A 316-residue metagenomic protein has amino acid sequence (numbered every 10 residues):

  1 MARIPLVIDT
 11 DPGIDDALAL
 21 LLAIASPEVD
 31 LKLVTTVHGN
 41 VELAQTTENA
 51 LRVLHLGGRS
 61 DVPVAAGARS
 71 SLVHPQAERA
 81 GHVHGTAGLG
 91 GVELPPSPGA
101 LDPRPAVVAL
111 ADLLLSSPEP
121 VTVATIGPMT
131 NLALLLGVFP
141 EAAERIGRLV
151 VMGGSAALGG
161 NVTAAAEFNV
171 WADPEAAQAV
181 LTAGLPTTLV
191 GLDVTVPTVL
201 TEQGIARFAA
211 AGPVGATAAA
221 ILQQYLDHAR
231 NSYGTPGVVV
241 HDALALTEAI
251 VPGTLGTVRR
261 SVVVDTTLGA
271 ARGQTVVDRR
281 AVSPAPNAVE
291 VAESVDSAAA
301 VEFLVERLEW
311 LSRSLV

Functional and structural regions predicted by a protein language model:
A2-R3, A19, A23, D30 (+3 more regions): Conformational coupling and interaction surfaces
A2-T10, I14-L51, S60, E93-V196: Active-site histidine-anchored catalytic micro-motif
I4, T47-S116, G269, N287-S294 (+1 more regions): Metal-dependent C-N hydrolase catalytic cores
K32, S60-A66, V258-V262: Short N-terminal amphipathic alpha-helices
V41-Q45, V73, S155-G159, V263-R280: Short, mixed-charge aromatic SLiMs
L54-G58, L114, P118, G184 (+3 more regions): Structural signal for hydrophobic packing residues in well-ordered secondary-structure cores of soluble enzyme domains
V64, V180, L246: A residue-level signal for conserved active-site and pocket-lining positions in enzyme catalytic cores
A77-G85, T163-E167, I205: Short, surface-exposed amphipathic charged segments that create phosphate/polyanion-binding patches used for binding
